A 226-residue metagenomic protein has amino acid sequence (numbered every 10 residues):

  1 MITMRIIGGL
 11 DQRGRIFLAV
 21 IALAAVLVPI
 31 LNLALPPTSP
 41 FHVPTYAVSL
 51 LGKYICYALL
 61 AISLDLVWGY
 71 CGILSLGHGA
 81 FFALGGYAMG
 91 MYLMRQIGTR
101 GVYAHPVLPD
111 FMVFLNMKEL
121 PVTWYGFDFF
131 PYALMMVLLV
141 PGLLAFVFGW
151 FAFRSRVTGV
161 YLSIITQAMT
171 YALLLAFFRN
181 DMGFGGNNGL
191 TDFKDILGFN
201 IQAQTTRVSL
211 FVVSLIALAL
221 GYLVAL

Functional and structural regions predicted by a protein language model:
M1-L226: Transmembrane alpha-helices and adjacent helix-loop boundaries
